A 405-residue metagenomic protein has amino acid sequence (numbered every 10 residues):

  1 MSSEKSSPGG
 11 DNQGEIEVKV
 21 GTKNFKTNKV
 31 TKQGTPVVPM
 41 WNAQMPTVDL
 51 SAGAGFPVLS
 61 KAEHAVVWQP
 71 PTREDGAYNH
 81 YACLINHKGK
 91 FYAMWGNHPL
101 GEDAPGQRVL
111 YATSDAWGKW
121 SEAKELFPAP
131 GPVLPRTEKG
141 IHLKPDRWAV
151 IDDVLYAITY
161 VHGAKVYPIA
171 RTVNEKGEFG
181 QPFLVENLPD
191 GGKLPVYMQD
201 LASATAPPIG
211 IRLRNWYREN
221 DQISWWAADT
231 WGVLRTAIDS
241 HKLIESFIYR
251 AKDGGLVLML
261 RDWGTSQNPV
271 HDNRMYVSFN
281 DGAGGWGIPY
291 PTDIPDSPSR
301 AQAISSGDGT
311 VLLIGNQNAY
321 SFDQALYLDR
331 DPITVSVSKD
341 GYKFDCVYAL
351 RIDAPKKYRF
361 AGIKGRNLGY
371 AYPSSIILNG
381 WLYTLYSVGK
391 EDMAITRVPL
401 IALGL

Functional and structural regions predicted by a protein language model:
M1-E4: N-terminal Sec signal peptide cleavage junction
G9-A77, N86-I141, A149-P298, S305-R366 (+2 more regions): Beta-rich carbohydrate-recognition and catalytic domains
A82, K144-D146, A301, P373: Structural signature of WD-repeat beta-propeller blades
N367-Y383: Internal helix-turn-beta structural module
